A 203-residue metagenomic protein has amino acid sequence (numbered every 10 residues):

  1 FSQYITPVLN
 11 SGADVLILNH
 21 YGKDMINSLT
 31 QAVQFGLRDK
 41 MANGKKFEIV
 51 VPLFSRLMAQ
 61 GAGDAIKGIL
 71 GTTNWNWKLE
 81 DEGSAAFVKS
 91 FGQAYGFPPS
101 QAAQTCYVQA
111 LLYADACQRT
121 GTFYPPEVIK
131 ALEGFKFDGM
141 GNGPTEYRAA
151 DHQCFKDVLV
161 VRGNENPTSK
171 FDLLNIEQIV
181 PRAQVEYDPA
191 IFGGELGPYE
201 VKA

Functional and structural regions predicted by a protein language model:
F1-A203: Extracytosolic ligand-binding ectodomains
